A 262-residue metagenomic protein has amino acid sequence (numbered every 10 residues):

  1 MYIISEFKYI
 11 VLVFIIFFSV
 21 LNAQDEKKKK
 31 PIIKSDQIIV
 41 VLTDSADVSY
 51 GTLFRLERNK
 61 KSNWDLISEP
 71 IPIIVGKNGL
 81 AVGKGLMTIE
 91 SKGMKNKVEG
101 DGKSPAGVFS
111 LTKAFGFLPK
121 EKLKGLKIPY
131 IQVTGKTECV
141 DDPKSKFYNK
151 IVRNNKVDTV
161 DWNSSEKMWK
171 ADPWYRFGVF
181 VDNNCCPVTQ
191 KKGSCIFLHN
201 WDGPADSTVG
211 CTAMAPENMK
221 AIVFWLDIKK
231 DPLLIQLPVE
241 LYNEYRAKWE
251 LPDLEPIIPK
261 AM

Functional and structural regions predicted by a protein language model:
M1-E26: Bacterial Sec-dependent N-terminal signal peptides
Q24-T208, E217-M262: Cell wall/extracellular polymer interaction/catalysis modules
C211: Short cysteine clusters
M214: A conserved hydrophobic position in a structured secondary element of the catalytic/binding core that shapes
